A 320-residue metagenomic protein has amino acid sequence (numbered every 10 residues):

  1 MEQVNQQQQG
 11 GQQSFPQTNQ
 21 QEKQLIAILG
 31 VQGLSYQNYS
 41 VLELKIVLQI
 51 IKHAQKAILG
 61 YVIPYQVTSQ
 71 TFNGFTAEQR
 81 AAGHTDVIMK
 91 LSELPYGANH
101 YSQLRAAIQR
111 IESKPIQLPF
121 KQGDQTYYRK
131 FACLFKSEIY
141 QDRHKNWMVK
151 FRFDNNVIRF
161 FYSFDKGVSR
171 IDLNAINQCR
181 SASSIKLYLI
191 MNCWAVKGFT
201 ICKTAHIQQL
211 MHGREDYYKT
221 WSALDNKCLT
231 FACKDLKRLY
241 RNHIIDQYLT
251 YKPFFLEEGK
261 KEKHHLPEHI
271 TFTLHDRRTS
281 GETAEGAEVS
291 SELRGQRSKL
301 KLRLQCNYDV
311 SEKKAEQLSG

Functional and structural regions predicted by a protein language model:
E2-K313: Charged, alpha-helix-forming regions
L318-G320: Positively charged, phosphate-engaging catalytic surfaces used for nucleic-acid and nucleotide handling
